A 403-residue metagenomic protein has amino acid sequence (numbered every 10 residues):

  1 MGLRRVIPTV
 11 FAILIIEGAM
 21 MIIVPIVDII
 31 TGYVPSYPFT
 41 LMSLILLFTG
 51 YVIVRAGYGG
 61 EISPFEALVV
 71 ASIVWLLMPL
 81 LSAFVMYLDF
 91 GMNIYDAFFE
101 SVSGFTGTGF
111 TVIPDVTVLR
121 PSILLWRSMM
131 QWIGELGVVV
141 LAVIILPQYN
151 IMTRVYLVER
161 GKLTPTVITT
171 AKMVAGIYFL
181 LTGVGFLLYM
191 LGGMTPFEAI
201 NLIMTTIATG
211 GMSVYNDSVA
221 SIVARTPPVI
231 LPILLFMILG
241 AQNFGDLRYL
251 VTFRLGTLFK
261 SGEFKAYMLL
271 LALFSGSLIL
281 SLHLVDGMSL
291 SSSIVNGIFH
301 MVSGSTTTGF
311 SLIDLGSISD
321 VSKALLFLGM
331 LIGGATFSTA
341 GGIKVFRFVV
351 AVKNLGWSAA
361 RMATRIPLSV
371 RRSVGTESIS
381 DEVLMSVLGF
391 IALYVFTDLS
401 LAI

Functional and structural regions predicted by a protein language model:
M1-I403: Membrane-proximal intracellular helices of multi-pass ion channels
